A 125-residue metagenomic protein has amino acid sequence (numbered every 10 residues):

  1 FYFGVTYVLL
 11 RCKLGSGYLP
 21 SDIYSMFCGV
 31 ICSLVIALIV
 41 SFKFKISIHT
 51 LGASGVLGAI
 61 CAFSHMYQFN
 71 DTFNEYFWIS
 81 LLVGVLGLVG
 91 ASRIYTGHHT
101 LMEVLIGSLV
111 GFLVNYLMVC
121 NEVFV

Functional and structural regions predicted by a protein language model:
F1-Y2, V114: Hydrophobic alpha-helical transmembrane segments of multi-pass inner membrane proteins, especially in bacterial systems
F3-Y7, V35: Generic beta-strand or strand-like secondary-structure segments
T6-L19: Transmembrane alpha-helix boundary signature
Y18, D22-F27, I31-V125: Membrane-embedded catalytic cores of phosphoryl/pyrophosphoryl-handling enzymes
